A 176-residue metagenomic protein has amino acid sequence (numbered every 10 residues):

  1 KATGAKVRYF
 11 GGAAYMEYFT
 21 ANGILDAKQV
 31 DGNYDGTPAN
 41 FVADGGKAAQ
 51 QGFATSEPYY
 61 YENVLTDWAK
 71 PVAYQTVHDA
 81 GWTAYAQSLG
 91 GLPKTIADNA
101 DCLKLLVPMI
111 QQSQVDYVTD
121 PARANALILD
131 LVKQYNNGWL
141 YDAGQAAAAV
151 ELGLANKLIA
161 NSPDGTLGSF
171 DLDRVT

Functional and structural regions predicted by a protein language model:
K1, A84-D101: A bilobed periplasmic-binding-protein/Venus flytrap-type ligand-binding module shared by bacterial periplasmic
K1-V64, D79-A86: Bilobed "Venus flytrap"/periplasmic-binding protein-like clamshell domains and structurally analogous long
A13, T55-S56, G90, A122 (+1 more regions): A generic alpha-helix surface/boundary motif
Q51-S56, K94-I96, L105: A polyampholytic, Gly/Pro-enriched intrinsically disordered region
V64-A69, V132, N136: Alpha-helix termini
P71-H78: C-terminal module of multi-pass small-molecule transporters
D98-T176: Secondary-structure end/capping motifs
